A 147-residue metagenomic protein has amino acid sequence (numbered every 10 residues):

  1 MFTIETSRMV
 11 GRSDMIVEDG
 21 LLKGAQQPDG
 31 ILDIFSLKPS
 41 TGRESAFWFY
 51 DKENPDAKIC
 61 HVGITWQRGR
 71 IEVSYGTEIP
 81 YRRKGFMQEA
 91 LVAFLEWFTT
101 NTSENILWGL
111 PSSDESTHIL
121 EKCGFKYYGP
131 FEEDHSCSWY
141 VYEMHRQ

Functional and structural regions predicted by a protein language model:
M1-P80, V92-E115, K126-Q147: GNAT-family acyltransferases
R83-Q88: Glycine-rich acyl-CoA binding loop
L120: Conserved active-site tyrosine of GNAT-family acetyltransferases
